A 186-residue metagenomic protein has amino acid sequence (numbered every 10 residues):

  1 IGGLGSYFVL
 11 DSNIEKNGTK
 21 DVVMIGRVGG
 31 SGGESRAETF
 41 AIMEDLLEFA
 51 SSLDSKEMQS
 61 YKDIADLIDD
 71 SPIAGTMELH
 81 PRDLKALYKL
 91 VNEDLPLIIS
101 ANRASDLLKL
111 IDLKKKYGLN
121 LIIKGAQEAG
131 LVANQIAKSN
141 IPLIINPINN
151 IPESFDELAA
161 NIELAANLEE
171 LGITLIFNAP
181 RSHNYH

Functional and structural regions predicted by a protein language model:
I1-I122: Polyanionic/metal-chelating signatures
P81, A101-L107, A126, G130 (+2 more regions): Conserved structured core elements
A86, L131-V132, E163-L164: Short acidic active-site motifs
P96, A137, P142-H186: His/Asp/Glu-enriched, well-ordered alpha-helical/loop segment that forms or immediately abuts the divalent-metal
I98-N102, N120-A129, I148-S154: Catalytic beta/alpha-barrel core
L108-I111, N134, A166: Alpha-helical segments flanking ligand/cofactor-binding loops in enzyme cores
E128-S139: Active-site-adjacent beta->alpha loops and helix N-cap segments on the catalytic face of soluble alpha/beta enzymes
